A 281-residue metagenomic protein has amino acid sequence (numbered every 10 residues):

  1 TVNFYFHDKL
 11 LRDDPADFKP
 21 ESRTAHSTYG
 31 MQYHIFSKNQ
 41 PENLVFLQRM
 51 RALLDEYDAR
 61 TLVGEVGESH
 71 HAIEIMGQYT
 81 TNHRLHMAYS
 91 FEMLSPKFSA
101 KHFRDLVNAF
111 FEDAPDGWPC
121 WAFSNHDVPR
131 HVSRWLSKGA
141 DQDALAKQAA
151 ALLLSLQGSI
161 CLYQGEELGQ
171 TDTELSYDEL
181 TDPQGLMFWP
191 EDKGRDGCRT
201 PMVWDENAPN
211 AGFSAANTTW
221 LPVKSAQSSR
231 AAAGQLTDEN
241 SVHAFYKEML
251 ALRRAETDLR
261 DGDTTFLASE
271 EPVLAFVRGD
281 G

Functional and structural regions predicted by a protein language model:
T1-G281: Active-site and adjacent substrate-binding regions of carbohydrate-active enzymes
